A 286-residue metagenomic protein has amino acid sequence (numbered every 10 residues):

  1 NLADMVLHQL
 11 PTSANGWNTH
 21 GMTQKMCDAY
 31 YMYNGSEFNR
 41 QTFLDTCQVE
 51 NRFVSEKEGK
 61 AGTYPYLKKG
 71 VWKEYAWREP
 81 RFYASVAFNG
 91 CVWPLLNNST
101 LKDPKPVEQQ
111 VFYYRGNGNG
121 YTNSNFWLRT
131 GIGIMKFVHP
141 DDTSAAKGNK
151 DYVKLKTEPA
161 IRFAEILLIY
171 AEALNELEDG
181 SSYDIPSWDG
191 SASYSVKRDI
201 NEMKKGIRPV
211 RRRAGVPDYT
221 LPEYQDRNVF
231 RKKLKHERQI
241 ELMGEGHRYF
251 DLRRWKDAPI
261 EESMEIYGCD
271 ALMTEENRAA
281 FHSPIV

Functional and structural regions predicted by a protein language model:
N1-G118, I260-I285: An aromatic- and glycine-enriched ligand-binding surface/loop that stacks and positions planar moieties
N1-Y31, V153-A160, I207, R211-R212 (+1 more regions): Long, intrinsically disordered, low-complexity segments
V71, A76, F88, V92 (+4 more regions): Conserved, well-structured interaction surfaces
A76-R78, F82-A87, H139, T157-G180 (+2 more regions): Extended, hydrophobic/aromatic-rich amphipathic alpha-helical segments that build helical scaffolds
C91-L96, E176-D184: Short, solvent-exposed secondary-structure capping/transition elements
S181-K197: Short coil/linker segments at helix-helix boundaries
